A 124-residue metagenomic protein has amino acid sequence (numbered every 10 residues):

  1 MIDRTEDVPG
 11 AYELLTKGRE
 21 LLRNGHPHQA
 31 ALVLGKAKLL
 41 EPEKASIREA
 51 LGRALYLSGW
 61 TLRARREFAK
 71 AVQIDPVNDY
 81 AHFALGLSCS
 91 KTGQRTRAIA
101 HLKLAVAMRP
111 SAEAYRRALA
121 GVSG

Functional and structural regions predicted by a protein language model:
M1-D3, I99-G124: Terminal, low-structured helical/coil segments at or just beyond the last alpha-helical repeat
V8-L40: Alpha-helical segment of the N-proximal tetratricopeptide repeat
N24-K36, S58-K70, T92-L104: Structural signature of tandem alpha-helical TPR/SEL1-like repeats, specifically the intra-repeat loop/turn
